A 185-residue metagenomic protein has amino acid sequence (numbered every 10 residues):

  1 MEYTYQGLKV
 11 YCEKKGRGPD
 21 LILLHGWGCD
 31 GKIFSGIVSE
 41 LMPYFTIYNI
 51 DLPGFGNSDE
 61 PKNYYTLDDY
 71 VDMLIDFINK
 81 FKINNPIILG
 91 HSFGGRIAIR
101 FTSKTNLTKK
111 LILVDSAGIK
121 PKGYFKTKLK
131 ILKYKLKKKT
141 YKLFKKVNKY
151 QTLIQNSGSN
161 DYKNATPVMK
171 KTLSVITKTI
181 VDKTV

Functional and structural regions predicted by a protein language model:
M1-K9: N-terminal cap/lid segment of alpha/beta-hydrolase-fold proteins
L8-N57: Conserved HGGG/HGGXW glycine-rich cap/lid loop of the alpha/beta-hydrolase fold
H25-W27, P86, G90-G95: Conserved alpha/beta-hydrolase "nucleophile elbow" surrounding the catalytic nucleophile
I33-S35, S58-Y64, K122-Y124: Conserved catalytic-core motifs of eukaryotic protein kinase domains, centered on the activation segment
N49-L89: Active-site loop/oxyanion-hole signature of alpha/beta-hydrolase fold enzymes
S58, S92, D115: Catalytic nucleophile serine of serine hydrolases, specifically the conserved "nucleophile elbow" pentapeptide
R96-S103, T108-K142: Flexible "cap/lid" loop of the alpha/beta hydrolase fold
K138-V185: Conserved alpha/beta-hydrolase catalytic His-Asp/Glu region
